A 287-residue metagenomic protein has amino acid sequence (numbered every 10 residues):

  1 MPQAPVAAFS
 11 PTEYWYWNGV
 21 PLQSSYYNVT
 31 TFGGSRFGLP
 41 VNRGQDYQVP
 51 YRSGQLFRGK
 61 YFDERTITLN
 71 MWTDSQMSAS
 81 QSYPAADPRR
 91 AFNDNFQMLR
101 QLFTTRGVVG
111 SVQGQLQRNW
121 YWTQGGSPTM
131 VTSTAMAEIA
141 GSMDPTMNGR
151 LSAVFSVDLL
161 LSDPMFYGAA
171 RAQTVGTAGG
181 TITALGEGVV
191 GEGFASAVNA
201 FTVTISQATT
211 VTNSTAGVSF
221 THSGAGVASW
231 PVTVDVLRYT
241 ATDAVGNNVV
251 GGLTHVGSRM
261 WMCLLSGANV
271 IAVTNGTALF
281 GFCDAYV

Functional and structural regions predicted by a protein language model:
M1-D46, Q115: Polar/acidic, low-complexity leader/linker segments enriched in S/T/G and N/D
P2, Y167-V287: Intrinsically disordered, low-complexity segments enriched in serine, threonine, and glycine
S10, N42, F62-T66, Q113 (+2 more regions): A general secondary-structure signal for short beta-strands and their flanking turns/coil in non-transmembrane regions
L22-N28, G126-I139, V218-A225, V250-L253: Short amphipathic beta-strand/extended segments with alternating polar/hydrophobic composition
Y51-Y83, G149-M165, N269: Oligomerization/assembly interface segments of phage tail-like spikes and tubes
F57-R58, T146-M147, R259-W261: Beta-strand-rich interaction surfaces with strong enrichment in secreted/lumenal proteins
Y61-I67, T73-Q115: Compositionally biased, low-complexity regions
V108-M165: Short beta-strand and beta-hairpin "edge-sheet" elements
